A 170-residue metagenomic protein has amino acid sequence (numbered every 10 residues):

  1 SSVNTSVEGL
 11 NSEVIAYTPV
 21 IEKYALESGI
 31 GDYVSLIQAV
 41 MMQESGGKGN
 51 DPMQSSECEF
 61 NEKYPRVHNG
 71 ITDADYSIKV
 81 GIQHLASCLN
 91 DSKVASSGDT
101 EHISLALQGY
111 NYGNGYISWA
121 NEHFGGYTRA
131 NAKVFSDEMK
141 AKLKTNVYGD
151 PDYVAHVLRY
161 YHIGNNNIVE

Functional and structural regions predicted by a protein language model:
S1-I15, Y64-K79, Q83, S87-E170: Non-catalytic cell-wall polysaccharide-engagement segments
Y17, I21: Peri-catalytic and regulatory segments of divalent metal-dependent proteins
E22, L26-D32: Extracytoplasmic/periplasm-facing segments of secreted or lipoprotein envelope proteins
G31-K48, S55, I78-I82, A106-Y112 (+1 more regions): Short, functionally critical alpha-helical segments immediately adjacent to catalytic or ligand/cofactor-binding
G46-M53, E122, Y148: Generic structural signal for short, solvent-exposed loop/turn connectors between secondary structure elements
G49-C58, Y127-A130: Glycine- and aromatic-rich loop/turn segments at beta-sheet edges
